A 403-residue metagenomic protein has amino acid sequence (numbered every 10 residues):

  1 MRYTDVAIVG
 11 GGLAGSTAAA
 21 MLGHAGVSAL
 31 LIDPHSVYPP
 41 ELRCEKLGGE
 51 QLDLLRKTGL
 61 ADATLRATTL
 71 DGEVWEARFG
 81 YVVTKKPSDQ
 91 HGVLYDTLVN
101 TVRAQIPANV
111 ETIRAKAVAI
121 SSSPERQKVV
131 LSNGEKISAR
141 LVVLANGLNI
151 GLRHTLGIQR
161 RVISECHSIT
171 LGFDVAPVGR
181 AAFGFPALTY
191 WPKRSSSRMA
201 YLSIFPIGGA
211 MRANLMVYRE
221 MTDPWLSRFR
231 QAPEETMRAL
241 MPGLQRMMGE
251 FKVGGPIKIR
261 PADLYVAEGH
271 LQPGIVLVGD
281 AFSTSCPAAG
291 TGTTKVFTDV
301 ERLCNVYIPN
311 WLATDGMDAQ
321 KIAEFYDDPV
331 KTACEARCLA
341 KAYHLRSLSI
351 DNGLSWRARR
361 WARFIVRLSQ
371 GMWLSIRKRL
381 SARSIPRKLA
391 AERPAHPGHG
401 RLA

Functional and structural regions predicted by a protein language model:
M1-A14: Beta1/beta-strand and adjacent pyrophosphate-binding region of the FAD-binding site in flavoprotein oxidoreductases
R2-Y3, D53, K57, A67-T68 (+3 more regions): Conserved N-terminal helical subregion
V6, A29, K136, V276: Hydrophobic "anchor" residues on beta-strands that sit immediately upstream of conserved functional sites
V9, G23-R43: Glycine-rich FAD pyrophosphate-binding loop
A14, V37, N149: Conserved Rossmann-like nucleotide-cofactor binding loop
A145-L244: Conserved FAD-binding catalytic core of PHBH/FMO-like flavoproteins
M221-L312, M317-D318: FAD/FMN-dependent oxidoreductases across multiple families
N305-A403: C-terminal helical "tail/cap" subdomain of flavin- and related membrane-associated enzymes
